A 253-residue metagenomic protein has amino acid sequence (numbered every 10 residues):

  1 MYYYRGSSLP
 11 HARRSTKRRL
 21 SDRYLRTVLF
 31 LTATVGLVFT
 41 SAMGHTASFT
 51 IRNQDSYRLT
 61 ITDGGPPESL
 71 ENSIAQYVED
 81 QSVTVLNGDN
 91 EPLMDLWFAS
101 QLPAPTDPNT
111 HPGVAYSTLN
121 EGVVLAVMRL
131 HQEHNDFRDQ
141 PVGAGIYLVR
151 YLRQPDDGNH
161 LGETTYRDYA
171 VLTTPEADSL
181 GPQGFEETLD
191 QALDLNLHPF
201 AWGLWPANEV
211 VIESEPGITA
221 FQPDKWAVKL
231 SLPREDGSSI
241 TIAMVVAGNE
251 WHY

Functional and structural regions predicted by a protein language model:
R5-G6, R13-F30: Bacterial N-terminal signal peptides that target proteins for export
V28-T40: Bacterial N-terminal signal peptides
H45-Y116, L172-Y253: Primarily secretory-pathway and cell-envelope proteins
T110-V114, L125-E133: N-terminal post-signal-peptidase region of extra-cytosolic proteins
T118, N159-E163: Short consensus segments that form the blades of beta-propeller domains, in both extracellular/periplasmic
V123-L125, V142-A144, T165-R167: Extracytoplasmic
G145-L152: A short tyrosine-centered beta-strand micro-motif
